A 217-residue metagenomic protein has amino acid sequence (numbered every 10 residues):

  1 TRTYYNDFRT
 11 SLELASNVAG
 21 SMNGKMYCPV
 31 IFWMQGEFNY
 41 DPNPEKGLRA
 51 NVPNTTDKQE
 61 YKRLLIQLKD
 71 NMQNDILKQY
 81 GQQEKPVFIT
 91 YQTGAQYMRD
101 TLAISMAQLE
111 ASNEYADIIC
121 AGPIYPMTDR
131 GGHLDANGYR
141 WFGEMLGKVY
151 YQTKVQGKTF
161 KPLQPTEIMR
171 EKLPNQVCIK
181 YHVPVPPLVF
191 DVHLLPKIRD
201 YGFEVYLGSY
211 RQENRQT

Functional and structural regions predicted by a protein language model:
T1-T217: Cell-envelope and extracellular/periplasmic
